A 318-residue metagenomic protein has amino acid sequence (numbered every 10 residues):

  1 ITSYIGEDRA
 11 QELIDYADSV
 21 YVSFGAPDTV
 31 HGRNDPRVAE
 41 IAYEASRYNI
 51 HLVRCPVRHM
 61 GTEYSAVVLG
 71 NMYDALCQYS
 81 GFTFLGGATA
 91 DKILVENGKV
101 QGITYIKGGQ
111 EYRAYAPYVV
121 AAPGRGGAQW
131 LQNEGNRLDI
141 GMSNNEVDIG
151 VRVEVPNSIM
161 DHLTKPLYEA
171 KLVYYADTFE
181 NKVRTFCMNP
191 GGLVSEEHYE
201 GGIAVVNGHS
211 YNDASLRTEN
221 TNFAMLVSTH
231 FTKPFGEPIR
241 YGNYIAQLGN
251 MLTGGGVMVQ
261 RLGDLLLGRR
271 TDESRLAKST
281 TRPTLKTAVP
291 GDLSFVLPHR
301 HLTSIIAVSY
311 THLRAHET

Functional and structural regions predicted by a protein language model:
I1-T83, R137: Conserved N-terminal/central alpha/beta ligand/cofactor-binding core
G86-K99: A conserved short coil-to-beta-strand element within the FAD-binding core of flavoproteins
Q110-Y118: Core beta-strand elements of the Rossmann-like FAD/NAD(P) dinucleotide-binding domain in flavoenzyme oxidoreductases
Y118-Y168: Glycine-rich loop(s) and the adjacent beta-strand/alpha-helix scaffold that form part
V173-T281: FAD cofactor-binding and catalytic pocket of flavoenzymes
T281-L297: Solvent-exposed adhesion/ligand-recognition segments of exported proteins
S294-Y310: Active-site pocket-lining segments that scaffold enzyme catalytic pockets across diverse folds
T311-T318: Conserved small/polar residues in nucleotide/adenosyl-binding loops
